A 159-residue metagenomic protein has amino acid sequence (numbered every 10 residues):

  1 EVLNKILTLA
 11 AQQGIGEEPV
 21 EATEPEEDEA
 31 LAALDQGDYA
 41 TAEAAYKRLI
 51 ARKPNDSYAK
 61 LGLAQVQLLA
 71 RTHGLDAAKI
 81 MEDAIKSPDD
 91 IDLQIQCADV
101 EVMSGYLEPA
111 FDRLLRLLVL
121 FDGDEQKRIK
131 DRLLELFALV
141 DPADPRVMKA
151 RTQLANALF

Functional and structural regions predicted by a protein language model:
E1-I15: Non-catalytic, surface beta->alpha helical segment in thiol-disulfide oxidoreductase systems
E21-R52, K79, D83-S104: Alpha-helical segment of the N-proximal tetratricopeptide repeat
K47, M81-I85, L115, L134 (+1 more regions): Alpha-solenoid helical repeat scaffolds
P54, S87-D89, G105, D122-D124 (+1 more regions): Short coil turns that delineate tetratricopeptide repeat
K60, Q94, R128-I129, V147: Canonical tetratricopeptide repeat
Q65-M81, E135-F159: Alpha-helical linker/edge segments of TPR/alpha-solenoid repeat scaffolds and analogous pre-/post-domain helices
